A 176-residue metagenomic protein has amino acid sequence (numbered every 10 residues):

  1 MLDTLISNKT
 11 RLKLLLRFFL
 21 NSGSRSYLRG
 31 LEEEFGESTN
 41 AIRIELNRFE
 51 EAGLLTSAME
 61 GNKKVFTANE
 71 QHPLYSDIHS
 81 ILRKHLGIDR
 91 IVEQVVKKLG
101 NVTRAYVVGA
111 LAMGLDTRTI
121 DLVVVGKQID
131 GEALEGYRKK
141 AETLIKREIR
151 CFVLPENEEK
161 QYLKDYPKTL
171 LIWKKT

Functional and structural regions predicted by a protein language model:
M1-N8, L12-K13, F19-N101, A112-T117 (+1 more regions): Catalytic core of pol beta-like nucleotidyltransferases
V102-V108: Short acidic amphipathic segments
V123-V125: Short hydrophobic/aromatic beta-strand micro-patches that form the beta-sheet surface supporting nucleotide- or nucleic
